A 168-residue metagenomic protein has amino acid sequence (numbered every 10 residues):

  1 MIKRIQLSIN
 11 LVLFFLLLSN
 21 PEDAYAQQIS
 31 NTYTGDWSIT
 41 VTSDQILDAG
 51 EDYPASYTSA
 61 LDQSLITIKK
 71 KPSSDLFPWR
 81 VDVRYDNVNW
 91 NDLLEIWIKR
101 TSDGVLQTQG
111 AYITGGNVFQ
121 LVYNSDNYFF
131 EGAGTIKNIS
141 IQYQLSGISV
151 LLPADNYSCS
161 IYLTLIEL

Functional and structural regions predicted by a protein language model:
M1-N10, N20: Bacterial N-terminal signal peptides that target proteins for export
L16-A24: C-terminal segment of classical bacterial N-terminal signal peptides
A24-Q107, Y123-L168: N-terminal small/polar-rich segments of proteins
G115-V118: Extracellular beta-sheet repeat scaffolds used for adhesion and glycan interaction
